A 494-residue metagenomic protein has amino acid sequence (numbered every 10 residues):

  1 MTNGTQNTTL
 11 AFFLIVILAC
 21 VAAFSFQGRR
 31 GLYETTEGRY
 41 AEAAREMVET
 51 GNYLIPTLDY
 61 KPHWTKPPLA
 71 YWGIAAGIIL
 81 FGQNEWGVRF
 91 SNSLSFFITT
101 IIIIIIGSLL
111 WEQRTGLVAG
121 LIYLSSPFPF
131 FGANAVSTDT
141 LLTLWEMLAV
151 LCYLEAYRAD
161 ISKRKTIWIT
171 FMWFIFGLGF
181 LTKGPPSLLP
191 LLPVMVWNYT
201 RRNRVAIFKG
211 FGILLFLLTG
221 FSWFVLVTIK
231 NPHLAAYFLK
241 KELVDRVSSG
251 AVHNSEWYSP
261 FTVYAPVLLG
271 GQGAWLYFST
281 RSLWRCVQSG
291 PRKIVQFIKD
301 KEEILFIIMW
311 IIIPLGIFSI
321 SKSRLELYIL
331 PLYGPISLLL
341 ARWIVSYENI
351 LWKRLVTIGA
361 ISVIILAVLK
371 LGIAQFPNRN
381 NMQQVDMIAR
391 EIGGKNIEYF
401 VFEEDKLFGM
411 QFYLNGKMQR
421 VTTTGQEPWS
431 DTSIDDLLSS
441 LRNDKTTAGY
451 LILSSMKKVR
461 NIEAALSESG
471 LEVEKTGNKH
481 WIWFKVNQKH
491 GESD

Functional and structural regions predicted by a protein language model:
T2-I350, G416: Membrane-integral, polyisoprenol-dependent glycosyltransferases of the GT-C/oligosaccharyltransferase superfamily
K183, L351-V356, L441-K445: N-terminal secretory/membrane-targeting helices
L226-P232, I358, V368-G372: A membrane-periplasm/extracellular boundary helix in multi-pass inner-membrane enzymes that assemble envelope glycans
L332, I336, V356, A360 (+2 more regions): Alpha-helix N-cap/loop-to-helix boundary motif
I344-K370: Signature aromatic-anchored transmembrane alpha helix within multi-pass, membrane-resident enzymes that catalyze glycan
K370-K479, F484-Q488: Short periplasmic/luminal acceptor-recognition loop of GT-C membrane glycosyltransferases, typified by
K489-D494: Short, charged/polar, Gly/Pro-enriched secondary-structure boundary elements
